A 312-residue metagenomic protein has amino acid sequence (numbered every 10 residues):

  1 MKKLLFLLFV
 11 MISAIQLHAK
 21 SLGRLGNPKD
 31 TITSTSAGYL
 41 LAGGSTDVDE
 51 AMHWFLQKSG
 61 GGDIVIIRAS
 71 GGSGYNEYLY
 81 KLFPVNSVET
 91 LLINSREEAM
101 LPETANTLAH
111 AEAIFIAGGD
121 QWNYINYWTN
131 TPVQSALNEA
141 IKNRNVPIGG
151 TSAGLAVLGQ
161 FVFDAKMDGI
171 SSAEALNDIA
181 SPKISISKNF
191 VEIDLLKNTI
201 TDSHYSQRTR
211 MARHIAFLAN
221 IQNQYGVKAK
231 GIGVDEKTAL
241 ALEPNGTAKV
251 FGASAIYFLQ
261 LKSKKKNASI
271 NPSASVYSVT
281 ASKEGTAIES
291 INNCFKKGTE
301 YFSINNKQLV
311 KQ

Functional and structural regions predicted by a protein language model:
M1-S21: Bacterial Sec-dependent N-terminal signal peptides
K20-G61, L82-F83, F163-D164, G169-Q312: C-terminal and late-domain segments of enzyme folds
L41, A113-A117: Structural motif
V65-S70: Short internal beta-strands
S73-H110: Portal/gating segments that form or line small-molecule/metal binding sites
T107-H110, N130-R144: Catalytic-core regions built around general acid/base machinery
A117-G118, I141-V162: Catalytic nucleophile loop
Q121-T131: Glycine/threonine-rich flexible loop motifs
